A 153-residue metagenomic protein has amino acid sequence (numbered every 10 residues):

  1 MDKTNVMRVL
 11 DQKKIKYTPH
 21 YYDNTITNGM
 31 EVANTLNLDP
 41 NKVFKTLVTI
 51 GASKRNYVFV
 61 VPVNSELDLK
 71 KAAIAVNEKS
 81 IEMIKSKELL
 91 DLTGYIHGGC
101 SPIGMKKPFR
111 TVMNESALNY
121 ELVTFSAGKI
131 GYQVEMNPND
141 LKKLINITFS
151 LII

Functional and structural regions predicted by a protein language model:
M1-I153: Extended, low-hydrophobicity, polar/charged segments
